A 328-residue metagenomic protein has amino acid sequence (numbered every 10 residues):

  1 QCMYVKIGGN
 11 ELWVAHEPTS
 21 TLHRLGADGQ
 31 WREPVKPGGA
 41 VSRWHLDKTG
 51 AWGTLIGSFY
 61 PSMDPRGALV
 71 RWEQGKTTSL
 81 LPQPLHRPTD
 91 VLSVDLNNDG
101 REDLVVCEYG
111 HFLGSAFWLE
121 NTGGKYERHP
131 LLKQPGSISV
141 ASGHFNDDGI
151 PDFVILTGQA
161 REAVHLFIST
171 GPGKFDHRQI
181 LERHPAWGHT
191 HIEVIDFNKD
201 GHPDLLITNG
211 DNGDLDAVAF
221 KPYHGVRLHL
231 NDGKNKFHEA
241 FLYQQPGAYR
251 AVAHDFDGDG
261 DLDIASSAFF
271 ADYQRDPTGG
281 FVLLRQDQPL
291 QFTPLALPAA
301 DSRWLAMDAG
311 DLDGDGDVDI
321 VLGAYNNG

Functional and structural regions predicted by a protein language model:
Q1-G328: Beta-propeller-forming repeat regions
